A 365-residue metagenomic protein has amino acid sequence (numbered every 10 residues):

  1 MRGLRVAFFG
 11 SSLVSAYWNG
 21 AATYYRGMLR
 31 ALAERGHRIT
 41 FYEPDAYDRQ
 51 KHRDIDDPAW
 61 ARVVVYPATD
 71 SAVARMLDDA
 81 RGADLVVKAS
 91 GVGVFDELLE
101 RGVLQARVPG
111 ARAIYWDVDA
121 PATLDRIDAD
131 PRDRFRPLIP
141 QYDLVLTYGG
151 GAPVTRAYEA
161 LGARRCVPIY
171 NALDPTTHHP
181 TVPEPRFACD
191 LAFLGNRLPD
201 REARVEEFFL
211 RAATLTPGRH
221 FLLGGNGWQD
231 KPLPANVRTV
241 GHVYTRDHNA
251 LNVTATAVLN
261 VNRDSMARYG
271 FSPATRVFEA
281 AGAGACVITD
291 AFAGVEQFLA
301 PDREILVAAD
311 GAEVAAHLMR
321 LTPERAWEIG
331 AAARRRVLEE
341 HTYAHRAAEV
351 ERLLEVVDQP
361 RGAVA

Functional and structural regions predicted by a protein language model:
R5, R38, R112, R165 (+1 more regions): Residues at the starts of beta-strands that form the adenosine-phosphate
G10-W18, A22-R35, T40-G162, T176-T177 (+1 more regions): Extended catalytic core of nucleotide-activated donor transferases of GT-like folds
G10-Y17, T23-G27, F41-R49, R53-W60 (+4 more regions): Catalytic binding pocket for nucleotide-activated donors in carbohydrate/polymer assembly enzymes
Y24, D174-A257, A267: Conserved catalytic-core segment of nucleotide-activated headgroup transferases in glycan assembly
R101, R156, L210-R211, A293 (+1 more regions): Active-site phosphate/pyrophosphate- and oxyanion-stabilizing loops and adjacent acidic/basic residues in soluble
R164-N171: Short hydrophobic/aromatic-enriched beta-strand-loop microsegments
